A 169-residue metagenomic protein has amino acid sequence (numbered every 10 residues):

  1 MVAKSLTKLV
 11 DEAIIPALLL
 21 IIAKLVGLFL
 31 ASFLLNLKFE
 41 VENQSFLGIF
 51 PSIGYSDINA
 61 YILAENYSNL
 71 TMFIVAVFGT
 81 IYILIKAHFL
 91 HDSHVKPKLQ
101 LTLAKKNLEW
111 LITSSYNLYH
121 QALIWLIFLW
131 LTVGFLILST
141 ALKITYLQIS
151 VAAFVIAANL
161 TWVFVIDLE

Functional and structural regions predicted by a protein language model:
M1, L99-L103, L168-E169: Solvent-exposed, extramembrane regions of membrane proteins
M1-F89, A152, F164: N-terminal first transmembrane alpha-helix
L6-D11, E65-Y67, K106-Y146: Loop-to-transmembrane boundary segments
V41, F46, F89, L123-L126 (+3 more regions): Residue-level detector of solvent-exposed, low-hydrophobicity positions
V75, Y116-L118, Q148-A153: Juxtamembrane, membrane-proximal amphipathic segments and lipid-exposed surfaces of hairpin/multipass modules
T80-H120: Cytoplasmic juxtamembrane regions at transmembrane-helix boundaries
F135-E169: Terminal transmembrane helical module of multi-pass membrane proteins
